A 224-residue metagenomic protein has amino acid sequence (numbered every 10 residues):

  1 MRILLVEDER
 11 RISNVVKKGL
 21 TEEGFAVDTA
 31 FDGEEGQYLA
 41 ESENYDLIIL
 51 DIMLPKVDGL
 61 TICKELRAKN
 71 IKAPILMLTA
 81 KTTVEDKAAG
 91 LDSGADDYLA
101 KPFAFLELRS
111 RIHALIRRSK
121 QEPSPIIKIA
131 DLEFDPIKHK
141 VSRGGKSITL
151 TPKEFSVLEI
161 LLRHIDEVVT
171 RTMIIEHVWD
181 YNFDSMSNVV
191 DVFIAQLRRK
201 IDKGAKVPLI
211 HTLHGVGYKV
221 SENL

Functional and structural regions predicted by a protein language model:
M1-S119: N-terminal/domain-start alpha-helical segments
E35, G215-K219: Glycine-rich nucleotide-binding loop
A68, S93, K120, R163-D166 (+2 more regions): Short, conserved catalytic or interaction motifs in soluble domains
A114-I127, D166: The C-terminal output helix
A130-K140, V216, L224: Short boundary/linker motifs that mark transitions into or out of structured domains
K140, G145-V216: Positively charged, aromatic-enriched patches within helix-turn-helix-type DNA-binding elements, predominantly
